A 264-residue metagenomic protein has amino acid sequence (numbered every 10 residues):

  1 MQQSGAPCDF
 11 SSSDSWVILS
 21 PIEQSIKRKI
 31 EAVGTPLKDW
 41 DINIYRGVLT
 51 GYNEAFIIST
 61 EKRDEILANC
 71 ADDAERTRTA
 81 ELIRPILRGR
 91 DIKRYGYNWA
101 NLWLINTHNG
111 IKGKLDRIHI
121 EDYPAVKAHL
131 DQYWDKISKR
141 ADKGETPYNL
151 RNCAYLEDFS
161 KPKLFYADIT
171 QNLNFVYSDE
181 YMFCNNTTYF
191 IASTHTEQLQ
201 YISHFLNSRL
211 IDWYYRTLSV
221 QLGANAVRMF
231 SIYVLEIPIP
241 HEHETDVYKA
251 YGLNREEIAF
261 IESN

Functional and structural regions predicted by a protein language model:
S4-P238, K249-Y251: Polybasic, glycine- and aromatic-enriched phosphate-binding surface used to engage nucleic acids
S208, H241-N264: Amphipathic alpha-helical coiled-coil/heptad-repeat segments
